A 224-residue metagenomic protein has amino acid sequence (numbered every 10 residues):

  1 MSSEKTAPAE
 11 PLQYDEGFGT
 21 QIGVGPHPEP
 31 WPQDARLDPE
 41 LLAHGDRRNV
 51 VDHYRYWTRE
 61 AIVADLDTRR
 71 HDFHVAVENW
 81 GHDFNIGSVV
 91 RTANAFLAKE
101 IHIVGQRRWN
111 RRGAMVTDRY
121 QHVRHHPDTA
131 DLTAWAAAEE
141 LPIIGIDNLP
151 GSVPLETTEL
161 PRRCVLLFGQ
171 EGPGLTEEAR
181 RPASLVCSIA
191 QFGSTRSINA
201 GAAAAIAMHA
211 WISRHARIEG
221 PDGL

Functional and structural regions predicted by a protein language model:
M1-L224: Post-transcriptional modification and biogenesis factors for structured RNAs of the translation apparatus
